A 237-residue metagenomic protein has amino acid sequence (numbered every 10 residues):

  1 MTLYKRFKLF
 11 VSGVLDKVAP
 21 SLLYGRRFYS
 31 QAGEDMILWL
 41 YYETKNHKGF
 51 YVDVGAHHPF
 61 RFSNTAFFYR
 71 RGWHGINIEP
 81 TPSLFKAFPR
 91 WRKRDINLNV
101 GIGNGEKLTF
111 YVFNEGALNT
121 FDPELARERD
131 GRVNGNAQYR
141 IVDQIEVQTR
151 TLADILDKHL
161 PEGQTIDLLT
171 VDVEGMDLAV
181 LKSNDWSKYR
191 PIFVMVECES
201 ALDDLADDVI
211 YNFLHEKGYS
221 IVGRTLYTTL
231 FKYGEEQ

Functional and structural regions predicted by a protein language model:
M1-Q237: Phosphate/nucleotide-binding beta-alpha loop and adjacent structural elements of enzyme active sites
